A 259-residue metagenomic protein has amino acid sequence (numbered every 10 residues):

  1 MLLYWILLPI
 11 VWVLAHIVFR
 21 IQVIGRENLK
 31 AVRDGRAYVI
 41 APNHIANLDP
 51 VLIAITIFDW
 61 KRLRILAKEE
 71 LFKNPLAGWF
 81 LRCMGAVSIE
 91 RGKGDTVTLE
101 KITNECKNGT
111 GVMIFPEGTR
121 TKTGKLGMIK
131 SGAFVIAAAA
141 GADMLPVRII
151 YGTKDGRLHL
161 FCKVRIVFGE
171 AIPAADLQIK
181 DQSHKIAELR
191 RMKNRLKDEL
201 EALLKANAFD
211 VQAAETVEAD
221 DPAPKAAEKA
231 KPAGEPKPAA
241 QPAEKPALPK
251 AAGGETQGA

Functional and structural regions predicted by a protein language model:
M1-E27, D59, P75-M84: A transmembrane-helix-recognition feature enriched in membrane-embedded lipid enzymes and envelope glyco-/phospholipid
L14, C83-S88, P116-T119: Short, basic, glycine/proline-bearing loop/turn elements
L14-R20, P42-N43, S88-G92, T123-G124: Short, flexible loop segments at the rims of nucleotide/cofactor-binding pockets, characterized by
R20-I24, K93-T98: Glycine-rich, highly charged phosphate/nucleotide-binding loops
G25, A67-K68, G85, F115 (+1 more regions): A secondary-structure boundary/capping signal
N28-R33, T103-N104: Short amphipathic alpha-helix with an adjacent loop that forms part of the alpha/beta core around
V32-K93: Catalytic core of membrane glycerolipid acyltransferases/transacylases, capturing the structured, soluble-facing
V97-A259: Non-catalytic C-terminal accessory region of glycerolipid acyltransferases and related lyso-lipid remodeling enzymes
